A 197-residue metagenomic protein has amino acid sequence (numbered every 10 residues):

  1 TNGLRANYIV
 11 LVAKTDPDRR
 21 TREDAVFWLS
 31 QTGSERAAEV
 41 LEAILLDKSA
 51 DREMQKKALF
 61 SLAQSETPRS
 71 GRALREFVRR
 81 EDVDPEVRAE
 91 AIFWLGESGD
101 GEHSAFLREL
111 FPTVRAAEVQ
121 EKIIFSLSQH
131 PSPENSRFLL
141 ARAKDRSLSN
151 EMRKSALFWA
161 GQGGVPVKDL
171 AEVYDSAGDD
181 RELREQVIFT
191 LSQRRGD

Functional and structural regions predicted by a protein language model:
T1, L29, G33, L62 (+8 more regions): Alpha-solenoid repeat junctions
N2-T15, S34-L46, T67-R79, D100-P112 (+4 more regions): Amphipathic alpha-helical scaffolding segments comprising HEAT/armadillo-like alpha-solenoid repeats
G3, D18-R20, E35, A50-E53 (+7 more regions): Alpha-helix N-cap/helix-start positions at coil->helix boundaries
N7, E23-D24, K56, R72 (+5 more regions): Alpha-solenoid HEAT/ARM repeat scaffold
R20, L29, V40, R52-E53 (+7 more regions): Residues in flexible loops and secondary-structure boundaries
R20-Q31, F60, E90-F93, F125-S126 (+2 more regions): Alpha-helical, heptad-rich or low-complexity scaffold/stalk segments that mediate oligomerization or tethering
A50, M54, A58-F60, V83 (+9 more regions): A compositionally biased, intrinsically disordered/low-complexity signal enriched for hydrophobic/aromatic residues
F77-A89, F93, L110, R115-Q120 (+1 more regions): A short, hydrophobic/aromatic-rich structural module that often spans a beta strand with its adjoining loop
